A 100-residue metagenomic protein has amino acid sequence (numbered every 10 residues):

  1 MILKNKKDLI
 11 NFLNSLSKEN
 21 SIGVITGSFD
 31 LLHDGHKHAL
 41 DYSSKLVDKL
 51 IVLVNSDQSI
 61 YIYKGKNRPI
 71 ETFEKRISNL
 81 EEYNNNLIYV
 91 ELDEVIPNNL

Functional and structural regions predicted by a protein language model:
M1-L100: Nucleotidyltransferase catalytic core that binds NTPs
